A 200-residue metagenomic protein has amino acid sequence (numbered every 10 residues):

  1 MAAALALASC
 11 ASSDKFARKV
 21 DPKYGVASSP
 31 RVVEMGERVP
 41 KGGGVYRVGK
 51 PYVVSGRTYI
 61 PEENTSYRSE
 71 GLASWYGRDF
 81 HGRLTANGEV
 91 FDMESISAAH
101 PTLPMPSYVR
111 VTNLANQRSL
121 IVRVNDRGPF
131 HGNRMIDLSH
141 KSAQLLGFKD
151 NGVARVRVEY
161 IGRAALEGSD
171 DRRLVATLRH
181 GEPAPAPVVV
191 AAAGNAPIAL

Functional and structural regions predicted by a protein language model:
C10-L200: Secreted/periplasmic proteins
